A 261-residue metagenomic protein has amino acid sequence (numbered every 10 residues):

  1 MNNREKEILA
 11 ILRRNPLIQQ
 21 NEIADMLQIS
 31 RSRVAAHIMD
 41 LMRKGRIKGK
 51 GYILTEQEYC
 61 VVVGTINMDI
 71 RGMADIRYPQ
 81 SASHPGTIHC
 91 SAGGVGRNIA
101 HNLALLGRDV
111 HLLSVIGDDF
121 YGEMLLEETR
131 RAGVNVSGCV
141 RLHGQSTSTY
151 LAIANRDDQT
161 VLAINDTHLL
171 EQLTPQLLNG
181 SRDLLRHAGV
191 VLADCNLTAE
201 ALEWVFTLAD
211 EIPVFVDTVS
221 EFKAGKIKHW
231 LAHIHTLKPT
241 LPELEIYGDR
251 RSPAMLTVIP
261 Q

Functional and structural regions predicted by a protein language model:
N2-R4, I8-R13, I18-M26, S30-L113 (+1 more regions): Glycine-rich phosphate/adenosyl-contacting loop at the front of the ribokinase-like
M26, A209-Q261: Conserved phosphate/ATP/ADP-binding segment of small-molecule kinases
R43-G45, E171-Q176, V216-F222: Short gly/ser/thr-rich secondary-structure transition/capping motifs
E56-Q57, I76-G86, L105-G189: Conserved N-terminal subdomain of the carbohydrate kinase-like
V61-V63, V190-L192, F215, K238: Structural motif
D118-D119, C195-E200, T218-K223: Short beta->alpha connector loops
D183-R186, A201-V214: Glycosyltransferases and closely related glycan-assembly transferases that use nucleotide-activated donors
